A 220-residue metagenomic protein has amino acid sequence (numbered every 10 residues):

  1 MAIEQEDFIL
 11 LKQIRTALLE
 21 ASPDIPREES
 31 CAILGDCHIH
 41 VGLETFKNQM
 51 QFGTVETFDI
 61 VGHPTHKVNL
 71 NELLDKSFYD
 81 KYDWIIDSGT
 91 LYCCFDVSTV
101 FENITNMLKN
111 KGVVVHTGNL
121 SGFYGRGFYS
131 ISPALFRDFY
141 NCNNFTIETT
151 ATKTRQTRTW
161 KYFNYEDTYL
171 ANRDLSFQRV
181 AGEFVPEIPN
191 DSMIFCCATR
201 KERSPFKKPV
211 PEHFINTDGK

Functional and structural regions predicted by a protein language model:
M1-R27: Class I SAM-dependent methyltransferase Rossmann-like catalytic core, especially the SAM/SAH-binding loop
E29-G122: Conserved SAM-binding loop
L74, Y79, C142, Y162-N164: Alpha-helical subdomain
V113-N141: Conserved class I S-adenosyl-L-methionine
N144-Q156: Conserved S-adenosyl-L-methionine
Q156-Y162: A cross-family acyltransferase "interaction/gating" segment
F163-K220: Core SAM-dependent methyltransferase catalytic element
